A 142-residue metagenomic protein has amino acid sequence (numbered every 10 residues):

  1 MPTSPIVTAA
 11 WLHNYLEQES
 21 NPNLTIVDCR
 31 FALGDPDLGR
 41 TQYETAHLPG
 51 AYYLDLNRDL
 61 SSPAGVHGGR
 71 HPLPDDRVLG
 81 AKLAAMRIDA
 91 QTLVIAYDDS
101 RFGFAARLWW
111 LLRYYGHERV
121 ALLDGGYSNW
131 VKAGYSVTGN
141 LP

Functional and structural regions predicted by a protein language model:
M1-P142: Cytosolic catalytic domains that perform sulfur/thiol-centered chemistry
